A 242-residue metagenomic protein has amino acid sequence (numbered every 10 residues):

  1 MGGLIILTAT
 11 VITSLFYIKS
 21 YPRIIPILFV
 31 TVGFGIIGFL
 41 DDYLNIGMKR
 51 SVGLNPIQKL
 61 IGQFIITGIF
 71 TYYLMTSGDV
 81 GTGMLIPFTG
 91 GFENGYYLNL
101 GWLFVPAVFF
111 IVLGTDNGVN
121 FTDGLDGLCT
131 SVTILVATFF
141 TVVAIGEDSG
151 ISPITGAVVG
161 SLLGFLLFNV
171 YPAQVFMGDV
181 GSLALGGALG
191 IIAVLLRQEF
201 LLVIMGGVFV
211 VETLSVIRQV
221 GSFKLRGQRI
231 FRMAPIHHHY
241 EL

Functional and structural regions predicted by a protein language model:
M1-I6, Q58-Q63, T130: Select subsegments of transmembrane alpha-helices in polytopic membrane proteins, especially boundary-proximal
I6-F39, F70-S77, T82-M84, F88 (+1 more regions): Alpha-helical transmembrane segments
S20-P26, G47-G62: Membrane-interfacial loop-to-helix junctions in multi-pass inner-membrane proteins
I36, L60-I69: Hydrophobic alpha-helical transmembrane segments
N45-N55, I86-L98: Membrane interface segments of multi-pass transport proteins and intramembrane proteases
